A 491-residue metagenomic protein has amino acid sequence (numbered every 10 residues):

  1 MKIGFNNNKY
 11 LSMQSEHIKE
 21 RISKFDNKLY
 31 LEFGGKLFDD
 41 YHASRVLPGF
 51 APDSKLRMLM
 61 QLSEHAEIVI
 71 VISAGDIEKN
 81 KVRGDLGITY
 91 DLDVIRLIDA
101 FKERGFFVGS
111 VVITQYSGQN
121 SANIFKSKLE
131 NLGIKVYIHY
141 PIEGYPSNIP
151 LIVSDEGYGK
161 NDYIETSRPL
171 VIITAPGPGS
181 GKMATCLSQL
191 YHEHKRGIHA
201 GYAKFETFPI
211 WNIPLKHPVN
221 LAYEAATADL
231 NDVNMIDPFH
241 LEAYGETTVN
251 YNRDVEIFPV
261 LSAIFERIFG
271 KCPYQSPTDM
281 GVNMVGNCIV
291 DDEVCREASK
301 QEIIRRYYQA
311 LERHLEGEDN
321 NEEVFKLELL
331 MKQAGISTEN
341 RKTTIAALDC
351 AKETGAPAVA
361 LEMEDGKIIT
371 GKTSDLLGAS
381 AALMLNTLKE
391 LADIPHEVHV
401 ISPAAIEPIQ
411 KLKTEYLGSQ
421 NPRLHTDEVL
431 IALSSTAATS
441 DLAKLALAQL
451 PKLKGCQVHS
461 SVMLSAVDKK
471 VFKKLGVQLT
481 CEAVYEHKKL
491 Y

Functional and structural regions predicted by a protein language model:
M1-I172, Q189-C350, A356, M363-D365 (+2 more regions): Flexible phosphate-sensing "switch/lid" loops adjacent to ATP/NTP-binding sites across phosphate-transfer
T174-P176: Residues at the beta-strand->loop junction immediately N-terminal to the Walker
T185: Hydrophobic positions on the alpha1 helix immediately C-terminal to the Walker A/P-loop
G201, T373-S374: Residue-level structural signal for beta-strand termini and adjacent loop
L376-A392: A short, polar/charged loop-to-alpha-helix boundary motif
A392-D393, T414: Flexible, solvent-exposed loop/hinge segments and secondary-structure transition points
H399-S419, E428: Active-site pocket-lining segment
